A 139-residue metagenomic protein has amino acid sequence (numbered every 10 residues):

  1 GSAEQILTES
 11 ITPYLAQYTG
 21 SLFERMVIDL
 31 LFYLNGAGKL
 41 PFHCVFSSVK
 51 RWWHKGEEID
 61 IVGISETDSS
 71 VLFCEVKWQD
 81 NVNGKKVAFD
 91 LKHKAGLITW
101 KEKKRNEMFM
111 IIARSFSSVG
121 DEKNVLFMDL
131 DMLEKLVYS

Functional and structural regions predicted by a protein language model:
G1-S139: A cross-kingdom feature that marks ATP-driven nucleic-acid transaction machinery
